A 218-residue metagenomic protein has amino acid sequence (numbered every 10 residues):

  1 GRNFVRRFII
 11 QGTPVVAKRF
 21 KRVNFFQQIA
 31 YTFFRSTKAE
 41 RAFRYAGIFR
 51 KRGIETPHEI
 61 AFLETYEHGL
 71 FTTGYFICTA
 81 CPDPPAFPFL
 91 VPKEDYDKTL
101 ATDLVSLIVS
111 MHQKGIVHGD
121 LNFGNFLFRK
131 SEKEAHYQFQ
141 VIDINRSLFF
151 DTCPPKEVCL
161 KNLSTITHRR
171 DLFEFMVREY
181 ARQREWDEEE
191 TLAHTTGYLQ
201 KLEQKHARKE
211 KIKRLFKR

Functional and structural regions predicted by a protein language model:
G1-P85, V109, Q113-K114, K211-R214 (+1 more regions): Conserved ATP-binding subdomain of kinase catalytic cores across diverse folds
A17, G119, I142: Active-site flanking residues adjacent to catalytic metal/cofactor-binding acidic residues
A86-D95: AlphaC helix of the protein kinase catalytic domain
T99-L107: Conserved alphaE helix
I116-F123: Catalytic-loop of the protein kinase fold
N125-V141: Conserved protein kinase catalytic/activation segment
H136-L215: C-lobe/activation-segment region of protein kinase-like
